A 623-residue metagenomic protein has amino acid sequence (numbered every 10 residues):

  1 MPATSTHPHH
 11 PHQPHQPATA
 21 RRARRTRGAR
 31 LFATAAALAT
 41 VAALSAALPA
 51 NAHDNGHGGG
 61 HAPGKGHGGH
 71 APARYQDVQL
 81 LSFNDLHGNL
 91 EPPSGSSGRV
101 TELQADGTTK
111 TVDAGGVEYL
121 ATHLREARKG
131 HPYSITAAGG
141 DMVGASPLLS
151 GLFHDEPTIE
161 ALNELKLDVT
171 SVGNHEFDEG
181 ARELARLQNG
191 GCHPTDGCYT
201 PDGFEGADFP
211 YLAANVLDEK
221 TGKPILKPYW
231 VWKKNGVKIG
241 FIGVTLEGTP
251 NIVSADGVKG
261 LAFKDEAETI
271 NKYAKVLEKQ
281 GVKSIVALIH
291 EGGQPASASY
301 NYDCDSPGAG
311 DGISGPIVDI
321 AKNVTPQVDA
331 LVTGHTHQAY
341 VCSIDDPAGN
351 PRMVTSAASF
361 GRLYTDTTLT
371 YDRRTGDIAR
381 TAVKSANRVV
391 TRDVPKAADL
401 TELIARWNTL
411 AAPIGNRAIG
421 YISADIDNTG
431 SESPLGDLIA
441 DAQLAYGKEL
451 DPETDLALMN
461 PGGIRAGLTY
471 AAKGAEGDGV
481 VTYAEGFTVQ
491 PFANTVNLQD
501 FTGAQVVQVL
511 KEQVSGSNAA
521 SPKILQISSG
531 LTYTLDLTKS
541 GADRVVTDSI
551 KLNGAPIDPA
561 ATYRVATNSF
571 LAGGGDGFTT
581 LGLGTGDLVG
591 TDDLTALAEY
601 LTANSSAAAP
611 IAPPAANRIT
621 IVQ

Functional and structural regions predicted by a protein language model:
M1-H53: Secretory targeting and sorting signals
P2, H53, G69-V389, L438-A445 (+3 more regions): Acidic, metal/ion-coordinating pockets
A43-A71: C-terminal region of N-terminal signal peptides and the immediate post-cleavage residues of exported proteins
R74-Q79, F83, N89, R99 (+6 more regions): Feature captures C-terminal
G293-A298, A412, N428-T429: N-terminal leader/propeptide and maturation segments of large enzyme subunits in energy/redox metabolism and hydrolases
A382-P395, K551-G554: Short, solvent-exposed aromatic-acidic interface loops
D399-N416: Acidic, glycine-rich low-complexity/disordered segments
P413-E432: Glycine-rich phosphate/diphosphate-binding loops and the adjacent beta-loop-alpha structural elements that coordinate
